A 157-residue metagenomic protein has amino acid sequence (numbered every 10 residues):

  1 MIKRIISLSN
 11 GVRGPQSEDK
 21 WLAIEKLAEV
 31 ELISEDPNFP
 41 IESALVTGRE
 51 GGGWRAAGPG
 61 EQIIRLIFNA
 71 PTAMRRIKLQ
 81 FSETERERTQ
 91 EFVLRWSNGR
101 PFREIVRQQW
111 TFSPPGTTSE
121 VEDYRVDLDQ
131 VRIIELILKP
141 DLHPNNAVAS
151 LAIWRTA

Functional and structural regions predicted by a protein language model:
M1-N69, T84-R86, R155: Disordered, acidic Ser/Thr/Pro-rich linker "stalks" and the adjacent N-terminal cap of the next globular domain
E61, N69-R76, V131-R132: Extended extracellular/luminal ectodomain segments enriched in beta-structured repeat modules
T72, E87-T89, D129, P144-N146: A cross-taxa feature marking solvent-exposed loop/turn segments within ectodomains of secreted and single-pass membrane
T72-T84, L136: A short beta-strand element within beta-rich, extracytoplasmic domains of secreted/secretory-pathway proteins
E87-R100: Short, surface-exposed beta-strand/strand-loop-strand elements in extracellular ectodomains
R103-V126: Extracellular carbohydrate recognition and processing domains and analogous Trp-centered ligand-binding platforms
L136-P144: Short beta-strand-plus-loop segments that form exposed binding edges in beta-rich domains
H143-A157: Exposed low-complexity, polar/acidic, P/S/T/G-rich flexible segments that act as propeptides, protease-susceptible
